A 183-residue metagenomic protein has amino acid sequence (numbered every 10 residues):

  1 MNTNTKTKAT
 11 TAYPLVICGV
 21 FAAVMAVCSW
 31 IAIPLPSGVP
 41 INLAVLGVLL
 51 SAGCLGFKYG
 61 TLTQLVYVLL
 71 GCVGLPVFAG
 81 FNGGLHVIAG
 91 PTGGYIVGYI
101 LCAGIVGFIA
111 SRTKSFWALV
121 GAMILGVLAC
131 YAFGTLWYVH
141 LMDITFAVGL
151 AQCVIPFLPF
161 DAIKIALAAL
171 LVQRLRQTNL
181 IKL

Functional and structural regions predicted by a protein language model:
N2-T5, Y13, C18-V20, V27 (+1 more regions): Short helix-perturbing small/polar motifs within transmembrane alpha-helices
N2-T61: Hydrophobic transmembrane alpha-helices
T11-Y13, F57-L62, R112-A118, T145-F146: Membrane-helix interface segments
L15-V20, L46-L50, G60-V66, T92-V97 (+4 more regions): Hydrophobic alpha-helical transmembrane segments
G19, A23, V27, L50 (+11 more regions): Generic alpha-helical transmembrane segments of integral inner-membrane proteins, especially permease/transport modules
S29-P40, V68-C102: Interfacial aromatic-anchored transmembrane helix boundaries in multi-pass membrane proteins
S37, F81, K114-L183: Membrane-embedded alpha-helical hairpins and interfacial helices in multi-pass inner-membrane proteins
C54-K58, I105-T113, R174-R176: Structural signal for the C-terminal ends of transmembrane alpha-helices and the immediately following loop
